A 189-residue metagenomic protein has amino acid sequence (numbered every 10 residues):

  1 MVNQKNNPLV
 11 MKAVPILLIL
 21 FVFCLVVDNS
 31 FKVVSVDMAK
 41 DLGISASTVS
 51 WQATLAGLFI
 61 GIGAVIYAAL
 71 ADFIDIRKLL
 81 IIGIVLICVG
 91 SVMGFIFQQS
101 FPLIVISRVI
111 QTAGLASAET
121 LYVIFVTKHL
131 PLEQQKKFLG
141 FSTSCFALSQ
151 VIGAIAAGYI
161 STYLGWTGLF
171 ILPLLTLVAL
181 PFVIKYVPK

Functional and structural regions predicted by a protein language model:
K12-Y67, E119: Extracytoplasmic
C24, A53-A56, I60, Q111-T112 (+2 more regions): Structural signature of transmembrane alpha-helices in multi-pass secondary transporters
L25, N29, F95, T112-T120 (+1 more regions): Small-residue-rich segments within alpha-helical transmembrane domains of MFS-like 12-TM solute carriers
T48, Q134-F141: Cytoplasmic loop-to-transmembrane helix junctions
I62-S100: Conserved MFS/SLC helix-loop-helix module at the cytosolic interface between two early adjacent transmembrane helices
G90, P102-Q111: Paired small-residue
S117-L130: Intracellular juxtamembrane helix-capping segments at the cytosolic ends of symmetry-related transmembrane helices
S142, F146-I184: Helix-loop-helix hairpin linking two adjacent transmembrane segments in secondary transporters
